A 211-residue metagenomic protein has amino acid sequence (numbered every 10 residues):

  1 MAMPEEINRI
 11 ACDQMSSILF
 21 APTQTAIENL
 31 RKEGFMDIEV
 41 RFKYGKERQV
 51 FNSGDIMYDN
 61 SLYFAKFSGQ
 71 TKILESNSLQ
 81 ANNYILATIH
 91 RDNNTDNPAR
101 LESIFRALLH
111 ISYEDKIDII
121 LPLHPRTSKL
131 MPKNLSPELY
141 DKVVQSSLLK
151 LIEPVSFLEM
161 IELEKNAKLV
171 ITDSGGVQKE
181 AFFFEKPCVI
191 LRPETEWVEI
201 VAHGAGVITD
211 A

Functional and structural regions predicted by a protein language model:
M1, L19, M160-I200: A donor-sugar binding/catalytic signature common to diverse glycosyltransferases and related nucleotide-sugar
A2-S17, E164: A conserved, positively charged/aromatic
M15-R100: A nucleotide-sugar donor-handling region in carbohydrate enzymes
A21, F51-S53, K150-E153, V207-A211: Short acidic-hydrophobic, aromatic-tinged amphipathic segments that line or gate anion-handling sites
A21, N52, P122, I171-T172: Short beta-strand scaffold positions
F67-N166: Donor-nucleotide binding loops and adjacent catalytic segments primarily of GT-B fold Leloir glycosyltransferases
E196-A211: Change "using UDP/GDP/dTDP sugars" to "using nucleotide sugars
